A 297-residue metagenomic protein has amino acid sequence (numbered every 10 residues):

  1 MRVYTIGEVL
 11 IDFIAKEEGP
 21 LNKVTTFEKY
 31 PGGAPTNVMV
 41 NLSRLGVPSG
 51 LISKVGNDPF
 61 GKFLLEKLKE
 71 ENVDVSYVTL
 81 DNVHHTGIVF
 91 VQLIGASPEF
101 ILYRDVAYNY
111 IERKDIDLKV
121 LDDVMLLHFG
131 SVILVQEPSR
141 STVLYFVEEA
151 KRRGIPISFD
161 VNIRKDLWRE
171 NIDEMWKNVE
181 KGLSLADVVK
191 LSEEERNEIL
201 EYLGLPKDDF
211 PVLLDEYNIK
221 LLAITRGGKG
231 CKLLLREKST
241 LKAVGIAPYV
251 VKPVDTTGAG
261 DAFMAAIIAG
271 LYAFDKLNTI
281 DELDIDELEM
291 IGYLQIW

Functional and structural regions predicted by a protein language model:
M1-D74: Glycine-rich phosphate/adenosyl-contacting loop at the front of the ribokinase-like
V3, E148, L203-W297: Conserved phosphate-binding/catalytic region of the ribokinase-like
V9, V132, V161, A262: Active-site metal-binding loops of divalent metal-dependent hydrolases
L42, S192, G260: Short, conserved phosphate/pyrophosphate- and ester-handling motifs at nucleotide-, phospho-/glycolipid
P48-S131: Conserved N-terminal subdomain of the carbohydrate kinase-like
Y77, L126, D187-V188, L221: Well-ordered beta-strand positions
V135-V212, I219, K229-G230, R236: Conserved beta-alpha-beta core of the PfkB/ribokinase-like small-molecule kinase fold
